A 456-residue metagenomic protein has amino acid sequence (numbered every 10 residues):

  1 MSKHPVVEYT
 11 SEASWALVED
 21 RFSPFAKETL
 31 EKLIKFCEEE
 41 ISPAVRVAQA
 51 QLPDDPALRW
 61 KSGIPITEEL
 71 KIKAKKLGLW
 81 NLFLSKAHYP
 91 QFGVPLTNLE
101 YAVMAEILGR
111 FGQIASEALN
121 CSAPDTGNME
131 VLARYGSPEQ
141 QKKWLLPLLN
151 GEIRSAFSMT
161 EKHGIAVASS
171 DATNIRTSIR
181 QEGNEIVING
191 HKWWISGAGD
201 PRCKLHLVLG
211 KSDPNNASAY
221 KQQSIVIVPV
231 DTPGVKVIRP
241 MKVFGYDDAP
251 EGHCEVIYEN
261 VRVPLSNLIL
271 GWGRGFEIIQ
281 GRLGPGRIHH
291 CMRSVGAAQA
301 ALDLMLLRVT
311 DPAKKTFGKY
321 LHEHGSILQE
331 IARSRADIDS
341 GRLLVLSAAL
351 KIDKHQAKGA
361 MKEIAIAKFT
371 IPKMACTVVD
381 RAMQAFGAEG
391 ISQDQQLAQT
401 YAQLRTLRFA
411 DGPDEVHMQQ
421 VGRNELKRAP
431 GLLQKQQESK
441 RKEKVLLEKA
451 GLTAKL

Functional and structural regions predicted by a protein language model:
M1-Q113, C121-A123, Y135-Q140, P147 (+4 more regions): Alpha-helical interface subdomain recognition
S116-E139, G164, S169-D171: N-terminal glycine-rich flavin-associated loop
G151-K162, V208: A short, Trp-centered hydrophobic/proline-enriched beta-strand micro-motif
I165-S170, G197-P201, N216-A217, F244-G252: Short Gly/Pro-enriched turn/cap motifs at secondary-structure boundaries
V167-N189, D394-Q396: Cytochrome P450 C-terminal beta-domain/meander region
N184-E185, N189-I238: A short core secondary-structure module
D231-R262: Flexible, small-/acidic-enriched active-site or ligand-binding loops
N260-E277: Long, acidic (Asp/Glu-rich), low-complexity accessory segments flanking structured domains
